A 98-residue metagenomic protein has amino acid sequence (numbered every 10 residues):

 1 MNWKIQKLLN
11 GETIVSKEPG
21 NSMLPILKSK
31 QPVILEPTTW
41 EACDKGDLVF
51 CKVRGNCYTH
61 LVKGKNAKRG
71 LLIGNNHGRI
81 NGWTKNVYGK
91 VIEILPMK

Functional and structural regions predicted by a protein language model:
M1-K98: Extended hydrophobic leader/signal-anchor segments used for secretion and membrane insertion
